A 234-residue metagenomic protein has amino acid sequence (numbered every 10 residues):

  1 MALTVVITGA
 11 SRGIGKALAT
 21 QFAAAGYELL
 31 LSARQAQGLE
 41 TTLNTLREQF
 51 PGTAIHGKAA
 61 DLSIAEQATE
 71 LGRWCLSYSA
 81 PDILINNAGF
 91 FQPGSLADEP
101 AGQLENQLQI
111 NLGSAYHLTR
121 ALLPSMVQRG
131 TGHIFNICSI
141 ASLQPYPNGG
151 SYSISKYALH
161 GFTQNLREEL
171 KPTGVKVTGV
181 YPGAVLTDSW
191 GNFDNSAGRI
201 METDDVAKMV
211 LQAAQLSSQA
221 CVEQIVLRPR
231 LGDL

Functional and structural regions predicted by a protein language model:
S11-R12: Conserved glycine-rich cofactor-binding loop
A25-T41: Conserved glycine-rich Rossmann-like NAD(P)H-binding loop of the short-chain dehydrogenase/reductase
A59-E70, A101: The beta1-alpha1 cofactor-binding region of Rossmann-like NAD(H)/NADP(H)-dependent oxidoreductases
S95-L96, Q103-L108: Substrate-binding pocket helix/loop in short-chain dehydrogenase/reductase
T119, S155: Active-site helix of classical SDR
S139: Residue(s) in the substrate-gating loop at a strand-loop-helix junction that position the organic substrate next
P172, G179, N195-L234: C-terminal helical subdomain
